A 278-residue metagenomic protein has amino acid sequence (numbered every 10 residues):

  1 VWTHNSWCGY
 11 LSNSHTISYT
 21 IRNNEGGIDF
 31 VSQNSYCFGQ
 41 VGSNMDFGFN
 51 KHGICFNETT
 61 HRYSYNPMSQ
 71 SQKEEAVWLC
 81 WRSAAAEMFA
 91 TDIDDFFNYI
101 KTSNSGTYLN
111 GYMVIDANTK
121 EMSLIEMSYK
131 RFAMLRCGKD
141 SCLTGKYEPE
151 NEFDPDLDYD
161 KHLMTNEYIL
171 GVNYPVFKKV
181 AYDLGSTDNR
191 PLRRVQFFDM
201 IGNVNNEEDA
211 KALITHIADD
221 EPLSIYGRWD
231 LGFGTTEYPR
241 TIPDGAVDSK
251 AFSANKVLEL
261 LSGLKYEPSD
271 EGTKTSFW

Functional and structural regions predicted by a protein language model:
V1, G9-Y10, N23-Q33, C37-Q40 (+2 more regions): C-terminus-biased signal that marks the final domain/tail of proteins
W2-H4, F56-E58: Active-site-proximal beta-strand elements of phosphoester/diester hydrolases
H4-W7, T20, M45-K51: Surface-exposed loop and adjacent secondary-structure segments within mature catalytic domains
G42-H52, E58-T59, S64: Active-site cores of enzymes that catalyze phosphoryl transfer or operate on phosphate-rich substrates
H52-I54, T107-Y108: Loop/turn elements at helix/coil->beta-strand transitions in domains of secreted/extracellular proteins
